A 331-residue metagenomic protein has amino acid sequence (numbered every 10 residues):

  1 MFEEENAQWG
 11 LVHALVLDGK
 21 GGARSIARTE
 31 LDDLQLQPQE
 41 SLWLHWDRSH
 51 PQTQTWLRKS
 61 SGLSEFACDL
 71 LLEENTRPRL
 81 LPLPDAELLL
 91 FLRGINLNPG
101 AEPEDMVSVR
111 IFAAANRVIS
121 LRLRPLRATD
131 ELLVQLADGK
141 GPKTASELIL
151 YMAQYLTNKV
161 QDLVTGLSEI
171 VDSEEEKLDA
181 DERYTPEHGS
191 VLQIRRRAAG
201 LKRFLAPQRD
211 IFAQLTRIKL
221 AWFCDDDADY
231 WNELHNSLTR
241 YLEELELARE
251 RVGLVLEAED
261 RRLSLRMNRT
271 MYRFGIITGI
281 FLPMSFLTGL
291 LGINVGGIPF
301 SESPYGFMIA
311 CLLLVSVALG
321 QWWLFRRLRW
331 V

Functional and structural regions predicted by a protein language model:
M1-C224, Y230-E233, S237-R240, E244-L247 (+2 more regions): Peripheral, non-transmembrane regulatory/ligand-interaction domains of membrane transport proteins
N236-V331: Hydrophobic alpha-helical transmembrane segments and their immediately adjacent juxtamembrane loops
